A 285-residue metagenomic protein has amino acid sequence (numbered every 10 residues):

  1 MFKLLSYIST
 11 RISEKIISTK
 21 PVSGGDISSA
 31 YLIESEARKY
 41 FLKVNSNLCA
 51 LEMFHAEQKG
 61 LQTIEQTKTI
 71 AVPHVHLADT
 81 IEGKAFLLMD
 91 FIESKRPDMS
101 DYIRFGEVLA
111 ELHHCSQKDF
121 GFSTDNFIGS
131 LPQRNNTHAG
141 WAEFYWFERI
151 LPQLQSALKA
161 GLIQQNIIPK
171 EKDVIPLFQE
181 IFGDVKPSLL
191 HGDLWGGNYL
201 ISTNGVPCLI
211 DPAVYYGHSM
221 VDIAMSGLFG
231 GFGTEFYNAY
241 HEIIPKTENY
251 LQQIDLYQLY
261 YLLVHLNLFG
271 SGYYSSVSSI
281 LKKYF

Functional and structural regions predicted by a protein language model:
M1-E14, K84, H265-N267, S271-F285: Regulatory N- and C-terminal appendages and interdomain linkers associated with kinase/kinase-like NTP transferase
M1-T10, Q117-L189: An alpha-helical support segment within catalytic cores of ATP-dependent transferases
E14-T19, Q164-I168, P245-Q253: Short, surface-exposed acidic
K15, E36-Y40, V206: Short acidic/polar mixed-charge low-complexity motifs
K20-A139, E143: ATP-binding pocket architecture of kinase catalytic cores
Q62-E65, G227, Q258: A cross-family signal for key residues in well-ordered alpha-helices that form functional helical elements
R134-W146, Q155, D184-L189, G196 (+3 more regions): Active-site Asp-x-Gly
L256-H265: Short helix/strand-capping connector loops at secondary-structure junctions
